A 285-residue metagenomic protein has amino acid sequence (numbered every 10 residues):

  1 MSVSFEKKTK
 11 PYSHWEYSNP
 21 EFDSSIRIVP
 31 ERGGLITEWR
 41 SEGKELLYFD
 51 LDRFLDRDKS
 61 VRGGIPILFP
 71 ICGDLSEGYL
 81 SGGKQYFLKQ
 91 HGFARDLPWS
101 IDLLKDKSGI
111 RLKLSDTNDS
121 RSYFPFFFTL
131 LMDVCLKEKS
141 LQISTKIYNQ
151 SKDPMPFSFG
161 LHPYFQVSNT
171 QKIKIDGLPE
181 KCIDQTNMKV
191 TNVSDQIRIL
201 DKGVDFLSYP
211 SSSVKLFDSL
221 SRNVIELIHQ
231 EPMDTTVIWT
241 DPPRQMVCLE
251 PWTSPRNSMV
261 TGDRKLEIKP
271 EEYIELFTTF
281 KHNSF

Functional and structural regions predicted by a protein language model:
M1-L68, L75-G78, S212-E231, E272-S284: Beta-strand-rich N-terminal accessory domains
M1-T9, K84-K137: Extended, loop-rich substrate-binding clefts of extracytoplasmic carbohydrate-active enzymes
W15, S108-I110, L141-I143, V214 (+1 more regions): Hydrophobic residues embedded in beta-strands of well-ordered beta-sheets
Y17-N19, V29-P30, D116-F157, H162: Acidic, contiguous internal or C-terminal segments within carbohydrate-active enzymes that form a structured patch used
R57-K113, P210-S211, F277: An extended acidic
D102-I110, C135-S140, V167-I173, D218-S219 (+2 more regions): A short, structured loop/turn motif at beta-sheet edges
P154-P156, P163-P232: Active-site/ligand-binding surface loops and adjacent short beta/alpha elements that line catalytic pockets across
V224-F285: Active-site pocket scaffolds in enzymes
